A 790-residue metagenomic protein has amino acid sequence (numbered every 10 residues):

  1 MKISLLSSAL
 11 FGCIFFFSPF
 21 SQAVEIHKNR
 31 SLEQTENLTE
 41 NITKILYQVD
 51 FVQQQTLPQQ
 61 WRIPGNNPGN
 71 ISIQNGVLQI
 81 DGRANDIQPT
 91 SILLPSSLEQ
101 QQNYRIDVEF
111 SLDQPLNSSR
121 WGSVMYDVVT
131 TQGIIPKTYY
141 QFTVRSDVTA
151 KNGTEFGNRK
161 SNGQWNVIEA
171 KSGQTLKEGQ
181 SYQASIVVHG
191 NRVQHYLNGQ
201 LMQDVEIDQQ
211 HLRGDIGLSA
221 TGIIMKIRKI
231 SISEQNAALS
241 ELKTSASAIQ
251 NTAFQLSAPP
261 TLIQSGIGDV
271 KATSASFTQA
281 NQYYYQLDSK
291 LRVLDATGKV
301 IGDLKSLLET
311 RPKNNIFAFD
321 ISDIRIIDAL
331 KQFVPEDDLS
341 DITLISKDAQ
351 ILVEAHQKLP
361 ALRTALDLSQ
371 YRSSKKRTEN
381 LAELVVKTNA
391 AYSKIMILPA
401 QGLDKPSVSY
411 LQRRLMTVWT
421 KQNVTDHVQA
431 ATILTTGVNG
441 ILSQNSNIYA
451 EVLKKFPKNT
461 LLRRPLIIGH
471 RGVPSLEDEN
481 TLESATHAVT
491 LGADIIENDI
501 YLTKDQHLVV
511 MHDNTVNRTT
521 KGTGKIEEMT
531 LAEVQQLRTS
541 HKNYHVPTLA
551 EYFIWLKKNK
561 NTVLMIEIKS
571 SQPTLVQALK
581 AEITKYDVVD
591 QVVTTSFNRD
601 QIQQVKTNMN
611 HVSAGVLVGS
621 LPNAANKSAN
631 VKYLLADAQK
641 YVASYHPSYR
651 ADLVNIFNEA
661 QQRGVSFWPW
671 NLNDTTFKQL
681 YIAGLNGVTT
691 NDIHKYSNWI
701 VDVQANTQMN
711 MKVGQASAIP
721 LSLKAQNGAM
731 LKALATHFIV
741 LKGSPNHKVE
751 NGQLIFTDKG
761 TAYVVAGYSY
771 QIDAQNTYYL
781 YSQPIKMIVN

Functional and structural regions predicted by a protein language model:
M1-V24: Sec-dependent N-terminal signal peptides of Gram-positive bacterial secreted proteins and lipoproteins
H27-I249, I345: Extracellular glycan-recognition regions
I230-A272, I395, P399-K421, A431-T436 (+4 more regions): Long, acidic (Asp/Glu-rich), low-complexity accessory segments flanking structured domains
A246-N380, A391-G402, Q412-R414, H512-V618 (+1 more regions): Metal-dependent phosphodiesterase/phospholipase catalytic core, i.e., the His/Asp/Glu-rich active-site region
T261-D269, Y283-L287, V438-V452, T503 (+1 more regions): Glycine-rich phosphate-binding active-site loops on the catalytic face of alpha/beta enzymes
D348, I433, N445, H470 (+10 more regions): Conserved, mostly hydrophobic/aromatic
T425-V438, D674-N686: Catalytic cores of alpha/beta
I700-N790: Extracytoplasmic soluble-region selector
